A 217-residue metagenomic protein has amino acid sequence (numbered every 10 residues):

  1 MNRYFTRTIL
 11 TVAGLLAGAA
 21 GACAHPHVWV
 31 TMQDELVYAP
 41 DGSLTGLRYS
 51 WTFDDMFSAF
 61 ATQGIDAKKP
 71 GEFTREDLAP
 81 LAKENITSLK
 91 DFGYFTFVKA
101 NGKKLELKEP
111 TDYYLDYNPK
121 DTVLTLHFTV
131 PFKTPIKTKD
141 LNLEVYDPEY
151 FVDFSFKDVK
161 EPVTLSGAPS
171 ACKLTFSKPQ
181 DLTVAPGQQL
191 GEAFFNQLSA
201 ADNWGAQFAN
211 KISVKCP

Functional and structural regions predicted by a protein language model:
M1-I9: Bacterial N-terminal signal peptides that target proteins for export
A17-G21: N-terminal signal peptide c-region/cleavage motif recognized by signal peptidases
C23-H25, V37-G46, L115-D121, D202-G205: Short, solvent-exposed beta-strand/turn "edge" segments of beta-rich domains on protein surfaces
H27-F53, F57-A59: Early extracytoplasmic/domain-onset interaction patches
W29-V30, K90-D91, Q207: Short solvent-exposed loop/turn micro-motifs enriched in small/polar/acidic residues
M56-I136: Structured domain cores in non-transmembrane regions
N101-P217: Mature, soluble, non-transmembrane domains
